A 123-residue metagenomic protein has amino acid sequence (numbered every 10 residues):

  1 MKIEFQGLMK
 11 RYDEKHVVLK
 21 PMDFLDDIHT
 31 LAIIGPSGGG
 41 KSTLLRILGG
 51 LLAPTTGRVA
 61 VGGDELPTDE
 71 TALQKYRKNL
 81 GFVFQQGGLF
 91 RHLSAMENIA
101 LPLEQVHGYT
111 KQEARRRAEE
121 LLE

Functional and structural regions predicted by a protein language model:
M1-F5, K10-P21, D27, E70-A72: A short, flexible loop at the N-terminus of ABC-type nucleotide-binding domains that lies
I34-P36: The feature captures the beta-strand-to-loop junction immediately N-terminal to the Walker
G49: Helix-to-loop junction immediately C-terminal to a conserved catalytic motif
G57-T68: Conserved ABC transporter NBD signature motif
E65, H107, K111-E123: Conserved ABC ATPase "signature" region
L66-G81, K111-Q112: ABC ATPase NBD coupling module
L80, F84-G88, L93: ABC ATPase nucleotide-binding domain signature
H92-L101: Short coil-to-helix segment of the ABC ATPase nucleotide-binding domain corresponding to the Q-loop/switch region
